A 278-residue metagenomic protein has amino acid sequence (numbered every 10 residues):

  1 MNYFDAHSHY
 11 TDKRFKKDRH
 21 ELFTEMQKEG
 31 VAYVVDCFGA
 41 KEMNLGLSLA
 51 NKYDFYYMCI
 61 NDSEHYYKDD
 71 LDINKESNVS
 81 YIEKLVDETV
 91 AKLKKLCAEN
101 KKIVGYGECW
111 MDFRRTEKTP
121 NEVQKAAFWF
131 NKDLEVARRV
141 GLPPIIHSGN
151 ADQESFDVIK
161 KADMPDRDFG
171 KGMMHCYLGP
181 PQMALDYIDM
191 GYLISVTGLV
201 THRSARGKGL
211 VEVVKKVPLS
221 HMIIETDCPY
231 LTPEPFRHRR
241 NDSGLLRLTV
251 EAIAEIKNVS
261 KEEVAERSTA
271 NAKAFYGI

Functional and structural regions predicted by a protein language model:
M1-I278: Mid-domain alpha/beta scaffold segments of enzyme catalytic cores
